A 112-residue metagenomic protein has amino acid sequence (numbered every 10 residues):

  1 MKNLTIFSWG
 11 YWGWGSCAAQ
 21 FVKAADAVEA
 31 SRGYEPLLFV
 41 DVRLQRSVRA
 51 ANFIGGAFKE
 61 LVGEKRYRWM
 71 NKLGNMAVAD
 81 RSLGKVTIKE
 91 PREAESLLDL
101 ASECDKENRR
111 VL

Functional and structural regions predicted by a protein language model:
M1-L112: Residues lining hydrophobic/aromatic ligand-binding pockets adjacent to catalytic sites
